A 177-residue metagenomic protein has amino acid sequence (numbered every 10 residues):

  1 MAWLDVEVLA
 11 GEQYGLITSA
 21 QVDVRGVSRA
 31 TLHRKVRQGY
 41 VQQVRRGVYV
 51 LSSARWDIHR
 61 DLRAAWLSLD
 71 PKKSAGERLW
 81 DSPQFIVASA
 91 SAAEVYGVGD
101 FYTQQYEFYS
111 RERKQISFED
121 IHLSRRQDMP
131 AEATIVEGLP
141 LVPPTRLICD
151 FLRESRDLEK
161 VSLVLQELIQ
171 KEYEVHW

Functional and structural regions predicted by a protein language model:
M1-P143, L147-D150, E154-W177: Short gly/ser-rich loop at a beta-strand->alpha-helix junction or flexible surface loop bordering the NTP-binding
